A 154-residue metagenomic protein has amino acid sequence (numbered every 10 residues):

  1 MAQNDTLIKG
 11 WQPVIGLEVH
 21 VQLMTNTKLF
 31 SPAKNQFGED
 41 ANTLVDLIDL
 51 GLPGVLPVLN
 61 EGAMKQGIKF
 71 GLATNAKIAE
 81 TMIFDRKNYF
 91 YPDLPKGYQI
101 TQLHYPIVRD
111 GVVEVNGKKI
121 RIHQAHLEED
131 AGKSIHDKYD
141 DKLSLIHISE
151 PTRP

Functional and structural regions predicted by a protein language model:
A2-L145, S149: Basic, nucleic-acid-interacting segments
E150-P154: Short "domain-exit" segments at the C-terminal end of structured domains
